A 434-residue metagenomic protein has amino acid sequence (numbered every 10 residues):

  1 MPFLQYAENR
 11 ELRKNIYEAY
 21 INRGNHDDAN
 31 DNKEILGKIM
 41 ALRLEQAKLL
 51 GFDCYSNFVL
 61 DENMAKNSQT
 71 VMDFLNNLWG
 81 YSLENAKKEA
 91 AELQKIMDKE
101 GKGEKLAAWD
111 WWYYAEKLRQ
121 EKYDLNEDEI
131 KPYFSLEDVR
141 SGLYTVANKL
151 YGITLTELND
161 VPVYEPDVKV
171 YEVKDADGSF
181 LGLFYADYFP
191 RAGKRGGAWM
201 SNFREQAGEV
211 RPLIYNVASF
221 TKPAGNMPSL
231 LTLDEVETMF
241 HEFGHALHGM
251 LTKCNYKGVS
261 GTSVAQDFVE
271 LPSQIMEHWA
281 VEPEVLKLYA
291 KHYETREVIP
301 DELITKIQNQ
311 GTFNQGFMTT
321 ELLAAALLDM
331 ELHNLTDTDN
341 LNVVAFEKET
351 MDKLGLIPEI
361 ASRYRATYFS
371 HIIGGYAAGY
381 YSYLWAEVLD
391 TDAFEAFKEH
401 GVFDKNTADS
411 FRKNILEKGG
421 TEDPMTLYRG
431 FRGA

Functional and structural regions predicted by a protein language model:
Q5-E8, G37, L42, Q46-S219 (+5 more regions): Active-site-proximal, well-structured secondary-structure segments within enzyme catalytic domains
Y6-R23: Short, charge-rich amphipathic alpha-helices with coiled-coil/heptad character
E11, H26-N30, S410: Substrate/cofactor-recognition hotspot
Y20, S219-K222: Short, histidine-centered active-site or binding-site loop motifs used for metal coordination, general acid-base
N30, K66, F134, L158-N159 (+4 more regions): Alpha-helix capping and helix-loop boundary segments enriched in small/acidic/polar residues
N30-L42, L416-G419: Short, 15-30-residue, compositionally biased linear elements with alpha-helical propensity or flexible coil
L44, G51, K222, L230-M250 (+2 more regions): Active-site recognition of the HExxH zinc-binding catalytic motif
E121, D138, G142-T154, V161-E165 (+6 more regions): C-terminal, non-catalytic "cap/extension" segments appended to globular domains
